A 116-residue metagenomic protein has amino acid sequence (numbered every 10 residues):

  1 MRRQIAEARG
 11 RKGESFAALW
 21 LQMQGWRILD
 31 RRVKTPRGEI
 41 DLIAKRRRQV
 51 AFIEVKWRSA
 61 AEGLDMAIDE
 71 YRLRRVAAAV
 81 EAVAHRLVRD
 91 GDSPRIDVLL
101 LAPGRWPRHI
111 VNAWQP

Functional and structural regions predicted by a protein language model:
M1-R31: Acidic-basic catalytic patches of nuclease active cores, encompassing PD-(D/E)XK and other metal-cofactor nuclease
Q4, A8, K12, F16 (+3 more regions): Residues at secondary-structure transition points
M23-V50: Active-site metal-binding core of divalent-cation-utilizing nuclease and nuclease-like domains
L29, L64, W106, I110: Glycine-rich, flexible loop/turn motifs
G38-I40, A51, P94-I96, R105: Change "...and in nucleic-acid phosphodiester-cleaving endonucleases..." to "...and in nucleic-acid processing enzymes
I40-G63, V76: Conserved catalytic cores of phosphodiester-cleaving nucleases, focusing on short active-site segments
W57-G104: Catalytic cores of nucleic-acid endonucleases
L101-P116: Short, low-complexity, polybasic intrinsically disordered segments
